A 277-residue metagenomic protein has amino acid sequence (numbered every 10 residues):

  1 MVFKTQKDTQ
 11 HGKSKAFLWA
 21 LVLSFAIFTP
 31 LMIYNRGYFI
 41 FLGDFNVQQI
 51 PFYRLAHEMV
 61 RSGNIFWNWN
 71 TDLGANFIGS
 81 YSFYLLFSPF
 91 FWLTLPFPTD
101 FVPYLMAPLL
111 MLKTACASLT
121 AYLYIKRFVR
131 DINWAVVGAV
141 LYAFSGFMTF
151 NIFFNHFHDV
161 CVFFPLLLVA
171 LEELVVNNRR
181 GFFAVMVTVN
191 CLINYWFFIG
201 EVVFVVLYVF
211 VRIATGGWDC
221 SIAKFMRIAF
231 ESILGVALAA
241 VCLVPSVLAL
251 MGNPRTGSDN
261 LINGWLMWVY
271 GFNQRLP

Functional and structural regions predicted by a protein language model:
M1-M32, R227: Start-transfer (signal-anchor) and selected internal transmembrane alpha helices of multi-pass inner/ER membrane
Q6, N70, F210-A214, I222 (+1 more regions): Short helical patches
K7-G12, P98-V102, M106, R130 (+4 more regions): Juxtamembrane/transmembrane-helix boundary motifs in multi-pass membrane proteins
A20-S24, M111-R127, N133-A214, R227-V247 (+1 more regions): Membrane-embedded helix bundles of polyisoprenyl
P30-F128, N133-P165, I193-W196: Active-site lumenal/periplasmic loops and adjacent helix-entry segments of GT-C-fold, multi-pass membrane
R36-I40, T99, N177, I213-S221 (+2 more regions): Transmembrane helix-loop junctions in multipass membrane proteins, especially transporters and channels
V47-A56, S82, P89, K224-I228 (+1 more regions): Periplasmic/ER-lumenal interhelical loops and adjacent helix-loop junctions in multi-pass membrane proteins
L85-L86, L167-V169, G216-W218, L261-N263: Short, charged/polar low-complexity linear motifs in solvent-exposed/disordered segments
